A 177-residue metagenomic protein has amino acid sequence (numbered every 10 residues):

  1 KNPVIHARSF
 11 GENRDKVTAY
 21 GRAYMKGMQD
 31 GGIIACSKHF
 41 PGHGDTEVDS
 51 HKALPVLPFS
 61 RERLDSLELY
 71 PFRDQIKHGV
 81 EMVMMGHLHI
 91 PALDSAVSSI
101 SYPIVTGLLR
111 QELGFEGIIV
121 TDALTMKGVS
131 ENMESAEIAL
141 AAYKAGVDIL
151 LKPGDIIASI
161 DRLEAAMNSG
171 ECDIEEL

Functional and structural regions predicted by a protein language model:
K1-G11: A glycine-rich phosphate/pyrophosphate-binding beta-strand-loop-alpha-helix module
E12-C172: Second-shell residues forming the walls of enzyme active-site clefts
